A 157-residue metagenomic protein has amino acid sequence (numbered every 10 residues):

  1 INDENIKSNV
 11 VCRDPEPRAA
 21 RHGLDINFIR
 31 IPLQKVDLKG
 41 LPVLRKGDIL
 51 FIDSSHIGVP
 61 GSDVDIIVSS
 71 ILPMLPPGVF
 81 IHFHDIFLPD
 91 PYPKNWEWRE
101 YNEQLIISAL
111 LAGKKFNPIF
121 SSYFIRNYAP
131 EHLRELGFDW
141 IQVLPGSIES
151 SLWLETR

Functional and structural regions predicted by a protein language model:
D3-S54, V59: S-adenosyl-L-methionine
V43, H56-T156: C-terminal substrate-binding/active-site "lid" region of AdoMet-derived donor-dependent transferases
